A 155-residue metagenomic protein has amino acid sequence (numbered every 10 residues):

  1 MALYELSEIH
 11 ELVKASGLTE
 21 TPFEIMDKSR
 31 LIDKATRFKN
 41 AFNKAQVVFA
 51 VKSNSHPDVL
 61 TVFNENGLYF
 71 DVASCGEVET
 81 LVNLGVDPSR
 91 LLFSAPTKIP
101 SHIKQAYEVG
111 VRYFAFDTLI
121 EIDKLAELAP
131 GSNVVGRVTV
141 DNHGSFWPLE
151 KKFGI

Functional and structural regions predicted by a protein language model:
M1-F114, L119-S132, E150-K151: A charged N-terminal "starter" segment
L128, V140-I155: Active-site loop/helix belt of alpha/beta enzymes
N133-T139: ATP-grasp fold ATP-binding core
